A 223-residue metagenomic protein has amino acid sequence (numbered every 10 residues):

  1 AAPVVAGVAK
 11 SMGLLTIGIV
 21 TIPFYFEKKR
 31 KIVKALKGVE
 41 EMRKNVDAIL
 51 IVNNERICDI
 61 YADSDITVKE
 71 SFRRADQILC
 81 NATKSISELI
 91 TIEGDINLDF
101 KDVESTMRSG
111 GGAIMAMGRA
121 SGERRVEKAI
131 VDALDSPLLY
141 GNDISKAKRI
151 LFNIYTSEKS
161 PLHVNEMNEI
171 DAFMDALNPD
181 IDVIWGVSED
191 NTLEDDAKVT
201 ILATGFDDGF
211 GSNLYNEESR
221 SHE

Functional and structural regions predicted by a protein language model:
A1-E223: Tubulin/FtsZ superfamily GTPase core signature
